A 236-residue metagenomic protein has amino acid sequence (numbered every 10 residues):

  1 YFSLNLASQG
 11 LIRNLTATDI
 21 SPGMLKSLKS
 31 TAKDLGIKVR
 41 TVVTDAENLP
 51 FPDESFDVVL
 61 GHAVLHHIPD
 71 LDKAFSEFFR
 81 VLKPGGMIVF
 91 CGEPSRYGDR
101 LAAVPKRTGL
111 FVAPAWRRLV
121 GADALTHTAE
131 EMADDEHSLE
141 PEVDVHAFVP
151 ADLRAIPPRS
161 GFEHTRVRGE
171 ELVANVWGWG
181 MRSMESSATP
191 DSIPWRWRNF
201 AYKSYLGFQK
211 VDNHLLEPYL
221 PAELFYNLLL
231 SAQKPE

Functional and structural regions predicted by a protein language model:
Y1-N48: Class I SAM-dependent methyltransferase SAM/SAH-binding core
E47-V58: A short acidic, Gly/Pro-enriched loop at the edge of an enzyme's catalytic core that lines a small-molecule cofactor
V58-D70: A short SAM/SAH-binding and catalytic strip from SAM-dependent methyltransferases
D72-M87: A short glycine-rich, Lys/Arg-flanked "PGG" loop and its adjoining helix->strand segment in the class I
M87-T128: Conserved class I S-adenosyl-L-methionine
E136-D152: Acceptor-substrate binding/catalytic loop of class I
P150, F162-V173: Conserved S-adenosyl-L-methionine
S160-G161, E171, G180-P194, A201-E236: C-terminal lobe and adjacent flexible extensions of AdoMet/dcAdoMet transferase-like proteins
